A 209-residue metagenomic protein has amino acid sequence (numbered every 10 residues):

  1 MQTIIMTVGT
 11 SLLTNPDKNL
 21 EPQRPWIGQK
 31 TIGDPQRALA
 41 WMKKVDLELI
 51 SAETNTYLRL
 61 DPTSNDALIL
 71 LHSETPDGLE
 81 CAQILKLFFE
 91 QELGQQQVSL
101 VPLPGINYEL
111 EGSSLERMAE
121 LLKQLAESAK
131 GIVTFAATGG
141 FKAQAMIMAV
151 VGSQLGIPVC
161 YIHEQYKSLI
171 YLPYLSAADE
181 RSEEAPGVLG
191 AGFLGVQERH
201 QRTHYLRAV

Functional and structural regions predicted by a protein language model:
M1-I132, M146-V209: Long, low-complexity, Lys/Arg-enriched
F135: Conformationally flexible catalytic loops at phosphate/diphosphate-handling active centers
T138-G139: Glycine-rich beta-strand-to-loop/alpha-helix junction loops that act as flexible
K142: Polyanion-engaging groove/track-forming segments
